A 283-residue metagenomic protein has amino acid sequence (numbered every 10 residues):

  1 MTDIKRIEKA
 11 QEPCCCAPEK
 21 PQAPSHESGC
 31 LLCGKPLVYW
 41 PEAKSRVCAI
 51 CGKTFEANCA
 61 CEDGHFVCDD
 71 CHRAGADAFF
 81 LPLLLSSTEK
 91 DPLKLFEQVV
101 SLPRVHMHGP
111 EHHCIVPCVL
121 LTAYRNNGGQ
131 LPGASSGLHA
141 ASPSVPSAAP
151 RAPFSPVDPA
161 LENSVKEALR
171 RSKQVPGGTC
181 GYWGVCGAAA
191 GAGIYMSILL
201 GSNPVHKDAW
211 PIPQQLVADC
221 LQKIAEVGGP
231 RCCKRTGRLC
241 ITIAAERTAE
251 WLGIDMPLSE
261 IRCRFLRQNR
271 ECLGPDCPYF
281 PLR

Functional and structural regions predicted by a protein language model:
K5-C14, K20, Q130-P159: Intrinsically disordered, low-complexity terminal tails and inter-domain linkers enriched for S/T/G/P/D/E
E27, S45, N58, H65 (+2 more regions): Residues immediately within or flanking Cys/His clusters that coordinate Zn2+ in small zinc-binding modules
C30-C33, C48-C51, C61, C68-C71: Short cysteine-rich clusters marking metal-coordination/redox-active sites
K35-Y39, E56, F66, A76: Short functional micro-motifs and their immediate structural scaffolds
N58, V99-P110, K173-G184, I224-R231: A short glycine/serine-rich beta->alpha loop
E89-L120, C263: Polybasic, low-complexity association/targeting segments
H112, T179-I198: Conserved phosphate/anionic-ligand binding catalytic regions in large, soluble enzymes, centered on
V205-A249: A structural-propensity feature for long, helix-poor, extended segments
